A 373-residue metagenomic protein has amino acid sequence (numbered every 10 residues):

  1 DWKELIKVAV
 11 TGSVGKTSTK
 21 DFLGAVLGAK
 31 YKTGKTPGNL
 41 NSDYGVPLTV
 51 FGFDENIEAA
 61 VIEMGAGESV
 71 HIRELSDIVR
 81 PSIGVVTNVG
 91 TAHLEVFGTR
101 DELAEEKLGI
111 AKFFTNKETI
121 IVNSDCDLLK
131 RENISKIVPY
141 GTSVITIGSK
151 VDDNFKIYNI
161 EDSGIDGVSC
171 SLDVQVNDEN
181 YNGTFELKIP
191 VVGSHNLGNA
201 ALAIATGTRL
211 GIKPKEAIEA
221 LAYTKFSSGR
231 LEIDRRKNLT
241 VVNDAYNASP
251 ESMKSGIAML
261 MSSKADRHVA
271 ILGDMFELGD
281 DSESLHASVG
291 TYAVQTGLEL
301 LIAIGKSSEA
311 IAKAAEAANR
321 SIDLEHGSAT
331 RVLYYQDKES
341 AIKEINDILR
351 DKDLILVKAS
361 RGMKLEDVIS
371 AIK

Functional and structural regions predicted by a protein language model:
D1-S124, L128-Y140, G207-T208, D347 (+1 more regions): Phosphate-binding loop of NTP-binding sites
K3-L5, V85-T240, A265-D266, T291-V294 (+2 more regions): Acidic, Mg2+-coordinating active-site environments of NTP-dependent enzymes
V10, K16, S228-R230, L354 (+2 more regions): ATP-dependent carboxylate/acyl-activation modules
A59, I83, L202, L349-A359: Short SAM/SAH-binding signature in class I
S227, A245, S249-N319: Active-site beta-alpha connecting loops in nucleotide-dependent enzymes
L324-H326: Compositionally biased, intrinsically disordered low-complexity segments enriched in Pro/Arg/Gln/His
R331-A341: Short acidic-hydrophobic, aromatic-tinged amphipathic segments that line or gate anion-handling sites
